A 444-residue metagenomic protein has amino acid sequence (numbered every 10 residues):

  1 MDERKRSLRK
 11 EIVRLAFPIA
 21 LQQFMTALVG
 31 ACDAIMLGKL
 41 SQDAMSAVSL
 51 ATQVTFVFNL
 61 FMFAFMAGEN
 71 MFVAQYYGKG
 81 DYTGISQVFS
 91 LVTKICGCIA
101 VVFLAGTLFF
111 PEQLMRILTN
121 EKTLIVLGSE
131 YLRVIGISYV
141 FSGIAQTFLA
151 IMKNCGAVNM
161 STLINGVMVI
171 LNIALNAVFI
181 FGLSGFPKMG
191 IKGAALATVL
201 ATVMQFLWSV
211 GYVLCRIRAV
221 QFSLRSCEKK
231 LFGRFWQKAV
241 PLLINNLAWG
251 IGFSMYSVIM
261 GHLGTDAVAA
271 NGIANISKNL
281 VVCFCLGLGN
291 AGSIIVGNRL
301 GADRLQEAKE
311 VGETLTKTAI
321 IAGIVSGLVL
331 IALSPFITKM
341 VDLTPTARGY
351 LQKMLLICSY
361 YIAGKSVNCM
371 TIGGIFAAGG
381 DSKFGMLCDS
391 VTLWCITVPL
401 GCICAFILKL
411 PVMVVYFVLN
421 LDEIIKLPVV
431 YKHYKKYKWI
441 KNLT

Functional and structural regions predicted by a protein language model:
M1-I19, V73-S138, F186-V240, V296-I362 (+1 more regions): Short alpha-helical transmembrane segments in multi-pass integral membrane proteins
E3-I35, K39-L40, Q53-G68, F72 (+6 more regions): N-terminal transmembrane alpha-helices
R14-D33, V134, A201-Q205, S209 (+3 more regions): Transmembrane helical elements of multi-pass membrane transporters/channels
L28-S46, M115-K122, V178-M189, F222 (+4 more regions): Helix-terminus/linker motif at the lipid-water interface of multi-pass membrane proteins
M45-L108, S142-S161, S257, A270-S334 (+1 more regions): Small-residue-rich hydrophobic transmembrane alpha-helices
V57-L60, N172-N176, F206-V210, L280-C283 (+3 more regions): Hydrophobic transmembrane alpha-helices of multi-pass small-molecule transporters
M66, N70, I135-N154, S161-V169 (+6 more regions): Short runs within selected transmembrane alpha-helices of multi-pass transporters and secretion channels
T107, A150, N176, I180 (+9 more regions): Structural signal for membrane-spanning alpha-helices in multi-pass inner-membrane proteins, emphasizing helix cores
